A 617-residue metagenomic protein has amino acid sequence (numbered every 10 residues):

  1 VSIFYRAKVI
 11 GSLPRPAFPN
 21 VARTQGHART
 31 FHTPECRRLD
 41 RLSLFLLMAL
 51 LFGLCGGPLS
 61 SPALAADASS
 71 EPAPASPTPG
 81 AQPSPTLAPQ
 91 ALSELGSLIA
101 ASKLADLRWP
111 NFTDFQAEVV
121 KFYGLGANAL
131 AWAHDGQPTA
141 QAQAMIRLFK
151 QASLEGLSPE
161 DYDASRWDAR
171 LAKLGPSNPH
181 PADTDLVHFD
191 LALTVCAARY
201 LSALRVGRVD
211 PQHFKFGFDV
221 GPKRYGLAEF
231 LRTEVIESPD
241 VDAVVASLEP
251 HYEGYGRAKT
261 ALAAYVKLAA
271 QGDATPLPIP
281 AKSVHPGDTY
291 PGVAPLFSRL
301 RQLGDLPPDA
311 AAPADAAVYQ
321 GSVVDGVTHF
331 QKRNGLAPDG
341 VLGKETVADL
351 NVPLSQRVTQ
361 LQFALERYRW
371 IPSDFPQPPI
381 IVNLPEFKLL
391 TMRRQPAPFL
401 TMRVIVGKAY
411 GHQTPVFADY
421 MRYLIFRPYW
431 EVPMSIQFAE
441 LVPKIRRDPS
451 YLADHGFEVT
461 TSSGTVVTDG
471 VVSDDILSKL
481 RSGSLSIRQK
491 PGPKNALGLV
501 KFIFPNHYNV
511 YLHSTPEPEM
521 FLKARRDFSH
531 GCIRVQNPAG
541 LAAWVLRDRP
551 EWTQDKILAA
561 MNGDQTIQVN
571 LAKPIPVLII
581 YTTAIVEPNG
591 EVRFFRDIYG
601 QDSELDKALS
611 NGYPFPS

Functional and structural regions predicted by a protein language model:
V1-L39: N-terminal secretory signal peptides that target proteins for export/translocation
S2, S12, S43, S60-S61 (+1 more regions): Serine residues within intrinsically disordered or low-complexity segments
G11, G26, G53-G57, G80: Residue-identity detector for glycine
S43-P58: Bacterial N-terminal signal peptides
C55-E71: Signal peptide processing junction and immediate N-terminal pro/mature segment of secreted/exported proteins
A66-F122, L191, V195-R199, F218-Y225 (+1 more regions): Well-ordered beta-sheet/strand-loop patches within structured domains
P85-K173: N-terminal maturation segment of proteins
G136-F218, S238: A cross-kingdom signal targeting lumenal/periplasmic-facing segments of multi-pass membrane and secretory-pathway
